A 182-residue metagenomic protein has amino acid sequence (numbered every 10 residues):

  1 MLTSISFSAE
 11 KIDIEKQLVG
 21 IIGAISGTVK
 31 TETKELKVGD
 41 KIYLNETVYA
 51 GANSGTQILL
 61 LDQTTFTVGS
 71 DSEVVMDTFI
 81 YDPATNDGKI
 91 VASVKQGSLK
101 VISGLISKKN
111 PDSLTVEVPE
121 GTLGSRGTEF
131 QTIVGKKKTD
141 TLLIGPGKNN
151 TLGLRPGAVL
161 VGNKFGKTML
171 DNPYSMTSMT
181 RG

Functional and structural regions predicted by a protein language model:
S6-T47, G51, G55-T56, L60-M176 (+1 more regions): Flexible, surface-exposed loop/linker segments and immediately adjacent secondary-structure boundaries
